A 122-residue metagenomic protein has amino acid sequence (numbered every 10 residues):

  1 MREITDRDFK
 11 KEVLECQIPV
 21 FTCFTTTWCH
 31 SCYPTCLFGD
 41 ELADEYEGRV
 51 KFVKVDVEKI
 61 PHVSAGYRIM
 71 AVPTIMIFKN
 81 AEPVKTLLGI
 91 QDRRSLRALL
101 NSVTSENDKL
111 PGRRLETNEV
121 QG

Functional and structural regions predicted by a protein language model:
M1-E12: N-terminal "domain-start" segment that seeds a small globular fold
E3-T5, F24, G39-A43, E47-H62: Thiol-based oxidoreductase modules, predominantly thioredoxin-like and allied folds used for disulfide exchange
E15-T27: Short active-site neighborhood of thiol/selenol oxidoreductases, capturing the structured segment around
I18-V20, P61, Y67-K79: Structural micro-motif
F24-L37: Conserved redox-active cysteine motifs that mediate thiol-disulfide chemistry, especially di-cysteine Cys-X(1-2)-Cys
A71, I77-G112: Non-catalytic, surface beta->alpha helical segment in thiol-disulfide oxidoreductase systems
K109-G122: Short acidic DE-rich linear segments
